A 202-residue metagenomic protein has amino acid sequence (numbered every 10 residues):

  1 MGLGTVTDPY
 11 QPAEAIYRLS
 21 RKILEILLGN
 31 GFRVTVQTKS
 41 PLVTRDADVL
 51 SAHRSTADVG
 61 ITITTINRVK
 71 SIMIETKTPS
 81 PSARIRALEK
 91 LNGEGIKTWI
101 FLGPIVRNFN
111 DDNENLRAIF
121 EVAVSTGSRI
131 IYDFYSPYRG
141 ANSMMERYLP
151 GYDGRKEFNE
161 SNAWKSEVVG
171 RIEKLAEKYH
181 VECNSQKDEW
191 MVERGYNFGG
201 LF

Functional and structural regions predicted by a protein language model:
M1-S166, L175: Conserved AdoMet/S-adenosylmethionine-binding subsite of the radical SAM
D153-F202: C-terminal accessory regions of radical SAM enzymes
